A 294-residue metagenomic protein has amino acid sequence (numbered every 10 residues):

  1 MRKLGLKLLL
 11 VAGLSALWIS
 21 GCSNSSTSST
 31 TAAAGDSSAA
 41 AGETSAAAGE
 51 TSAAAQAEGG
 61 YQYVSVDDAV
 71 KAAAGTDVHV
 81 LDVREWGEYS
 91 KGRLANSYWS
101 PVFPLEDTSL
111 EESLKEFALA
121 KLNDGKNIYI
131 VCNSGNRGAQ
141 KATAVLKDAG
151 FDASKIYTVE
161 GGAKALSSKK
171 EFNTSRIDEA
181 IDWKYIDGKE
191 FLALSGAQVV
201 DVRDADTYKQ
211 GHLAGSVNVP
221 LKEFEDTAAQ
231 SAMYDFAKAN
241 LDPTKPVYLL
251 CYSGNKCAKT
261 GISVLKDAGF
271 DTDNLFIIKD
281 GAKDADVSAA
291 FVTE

Functional and structural regions predicted by a protein language model:
R2-L8, W18-V66, V70-G75, W86-Y129 (+2 more regions): Rhodanese-like catalytic fold shared by cysteine-dependent sulfurtransferases and DSP/PTP-type phosphatases
A12-A16: Alpha-helical transmembrane segments
V80-D82, V199-D201: Structural scaffold elements adjacent to functional motifs in cytosolic proteins
